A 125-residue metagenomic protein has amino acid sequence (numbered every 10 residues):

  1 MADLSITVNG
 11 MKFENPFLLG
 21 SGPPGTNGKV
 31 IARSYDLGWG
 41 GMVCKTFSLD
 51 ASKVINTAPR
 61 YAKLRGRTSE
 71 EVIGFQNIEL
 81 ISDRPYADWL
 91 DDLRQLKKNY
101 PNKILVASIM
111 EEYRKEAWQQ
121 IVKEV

Functional and structural regions predicted by a protein language model:
D3-F13, P23, G28-V125: Active-site entrance/lid segments in N-terminal catalytic domains of soluble metabolic enzymes
